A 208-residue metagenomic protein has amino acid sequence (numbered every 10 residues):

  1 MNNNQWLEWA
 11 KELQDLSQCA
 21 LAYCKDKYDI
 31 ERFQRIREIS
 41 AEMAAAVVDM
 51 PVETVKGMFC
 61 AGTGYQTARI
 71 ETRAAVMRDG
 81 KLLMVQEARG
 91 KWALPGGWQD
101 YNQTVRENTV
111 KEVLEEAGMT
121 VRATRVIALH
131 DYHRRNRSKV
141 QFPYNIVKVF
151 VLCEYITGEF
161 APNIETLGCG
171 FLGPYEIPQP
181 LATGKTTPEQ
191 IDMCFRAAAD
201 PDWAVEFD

Functional and structural regions predicted by a protein language model:
N2-Q14: Short amphipathic alpha-helical heptad-repeat segments
N4, K27-E31, I164: Short, solvent-exposed positions on alpha-helices
A10, S17, R37-S40, A117: Long alpha-helical scaffolds
S17-C24: Secondary-structure edge/capping motif, primarily at the C-terminal ends of alpha-helices and the immediately following
K27-I30, Q34-R73: Acidic, metal-coordinating catalytic segment for phosphate/diphosphate chemistry, firing primarily on the Nudix
K56-A93, V121, R125: N-terminal strand-loop-strand
Q99-R125, D131-Q190, A198, D202-D208: Unchanged
